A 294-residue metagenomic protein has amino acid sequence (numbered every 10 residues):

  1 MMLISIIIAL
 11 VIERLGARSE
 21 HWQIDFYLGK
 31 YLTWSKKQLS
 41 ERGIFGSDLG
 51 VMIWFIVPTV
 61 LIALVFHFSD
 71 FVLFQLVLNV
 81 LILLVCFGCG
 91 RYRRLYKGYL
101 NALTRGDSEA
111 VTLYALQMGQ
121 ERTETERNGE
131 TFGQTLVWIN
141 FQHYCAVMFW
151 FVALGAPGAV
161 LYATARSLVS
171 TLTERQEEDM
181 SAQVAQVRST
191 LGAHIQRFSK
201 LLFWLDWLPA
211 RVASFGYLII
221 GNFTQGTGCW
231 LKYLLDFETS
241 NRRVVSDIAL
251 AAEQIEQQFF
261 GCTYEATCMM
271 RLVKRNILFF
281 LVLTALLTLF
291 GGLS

Functional and structural regions predicted by a protein language model:
M1-S294: Hydrophobic N-terminal alpha-helices or hydrophobic patches in metabolic proteins across all domains of life
